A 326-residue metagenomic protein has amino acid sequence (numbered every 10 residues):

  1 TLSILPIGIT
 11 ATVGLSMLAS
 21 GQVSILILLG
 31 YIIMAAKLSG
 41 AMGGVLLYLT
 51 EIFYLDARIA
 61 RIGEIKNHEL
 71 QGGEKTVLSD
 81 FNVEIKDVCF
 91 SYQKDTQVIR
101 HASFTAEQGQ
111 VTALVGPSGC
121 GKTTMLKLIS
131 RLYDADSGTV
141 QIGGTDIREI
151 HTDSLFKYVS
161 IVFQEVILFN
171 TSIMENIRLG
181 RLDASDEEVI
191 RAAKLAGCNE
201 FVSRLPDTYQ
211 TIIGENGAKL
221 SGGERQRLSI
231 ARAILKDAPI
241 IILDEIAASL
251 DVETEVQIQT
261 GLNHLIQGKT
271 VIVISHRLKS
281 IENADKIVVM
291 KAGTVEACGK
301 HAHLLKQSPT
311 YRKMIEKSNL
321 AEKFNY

Functional and structural regions predicted by a protein language model:
T1-G8, E51-Y54, C89-K94: An intracellular "coupling" helix at the cytosolic face of ABC transporter transmembrane type-1 domains
T1-I32: A hydrophobic transmembrane-helix motif
I4, E51, R58-R61, R131 (+1 more regions): HisKA/DHp dimerization-phosphotransfer core of two-component histidine kinases, especially the H-box helix
I9-V13, G40, A57, G197: Transmembrane alpha-helix boundary/anchor motif
T12-S16, A60, E245: Transmembrane alpha-helix boundary and packing residues in multipass membrane permease domains and related
Y31, K37-I65: Cytosolic ends of transmembrane helices, especially the final helix of ABC transmembrane type-1 domains
H68-L78: Pre-NBD coupling/linker segments of ABC/ABC-like ATPases
L78-Y326: ABC-type nucleotide-binding domain
